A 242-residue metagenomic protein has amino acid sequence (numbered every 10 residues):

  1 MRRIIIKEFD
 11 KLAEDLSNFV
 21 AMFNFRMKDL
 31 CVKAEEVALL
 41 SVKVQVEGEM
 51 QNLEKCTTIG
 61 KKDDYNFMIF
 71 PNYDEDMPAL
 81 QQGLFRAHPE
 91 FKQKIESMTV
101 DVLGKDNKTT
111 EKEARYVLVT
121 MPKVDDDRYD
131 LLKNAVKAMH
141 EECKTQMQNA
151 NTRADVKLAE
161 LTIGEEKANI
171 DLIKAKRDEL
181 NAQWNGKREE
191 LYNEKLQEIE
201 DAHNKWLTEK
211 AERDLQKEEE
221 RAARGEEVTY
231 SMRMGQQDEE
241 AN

Functional and structural regions predicted by a protein language model:
M1-A79: A positional/architectural concept
R26, G83, A87, M139-E142: Conserved short hydrophobic interaction patches
I69, Q93-E96, E142-M147: Glycine-rich loops and low-complexity Gly/Arg-rich segments that provide flexible linkers or classic glycine-based
N72-D74, E96-M98, P122: Beta-hairpin (beta-strand-turn-beta-strand) motif
D74-K94: Glycine-rich active-site/cofactor-binding loop and its immediate structural neighborhood
H88, K92-T109: N-terminal intrinsically disordered, cationic/polar leader segments that include organellar targeting peptides
E113-N242: Positively charged, low-complexity, intrinsically disordered RNA-binding extensions
